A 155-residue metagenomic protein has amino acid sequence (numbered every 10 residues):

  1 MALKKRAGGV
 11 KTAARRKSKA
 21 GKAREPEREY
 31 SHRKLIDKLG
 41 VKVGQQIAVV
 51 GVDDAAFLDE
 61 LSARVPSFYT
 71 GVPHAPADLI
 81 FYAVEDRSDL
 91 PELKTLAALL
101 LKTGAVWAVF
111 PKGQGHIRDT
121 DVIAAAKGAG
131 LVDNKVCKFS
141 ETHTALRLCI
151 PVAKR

Functional and structural regions predicted by a protein language model:
M1-E27, S31, K38, K42: Polybasic, lysine-enriched low-complexity intrinsically disordered terminal tails
A23, L35, V152-R155: Flexible, glycine-/basic-rich loop-and-beta segments that form/coincide with the SAM-dependent methyltransferase
L39, G44-D53: Conserved class I S-adenosyl-L-methionine
V50-G51, I80-E85, A108-P111: Conserved beta-strand segments of the P-loop GTPase G domain that flank and frequently precede/overlap
D54-E60, Q114-R118: Short, charged/polar "capping" segments at the starts of alpha-helices and the immediately preceding loops
S67-A77: Short acidic low-complexity segments
D89-D121: Mid-chain, well-packed structural core segment of small domains
L131-R155: Class I S-adenosyl-L-methionine
